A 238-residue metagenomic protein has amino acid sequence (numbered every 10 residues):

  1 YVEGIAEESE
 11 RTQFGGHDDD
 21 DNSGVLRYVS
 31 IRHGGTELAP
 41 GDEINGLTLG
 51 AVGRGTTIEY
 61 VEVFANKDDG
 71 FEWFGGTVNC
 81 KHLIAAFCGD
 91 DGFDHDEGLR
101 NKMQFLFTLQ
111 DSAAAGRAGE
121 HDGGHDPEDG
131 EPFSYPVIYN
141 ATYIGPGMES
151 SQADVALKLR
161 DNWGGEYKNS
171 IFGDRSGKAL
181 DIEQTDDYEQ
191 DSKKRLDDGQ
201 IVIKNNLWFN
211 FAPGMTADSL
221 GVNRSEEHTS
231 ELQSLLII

Functional and structural regions predicted by a protein language model:
Y1-D68, E72-D90, D94-S230, S234: Extracellular beta-rich repeat passengers
I237-I238: Short hydrophobic transmembrane-like helices used for membrane targeting/insertion
